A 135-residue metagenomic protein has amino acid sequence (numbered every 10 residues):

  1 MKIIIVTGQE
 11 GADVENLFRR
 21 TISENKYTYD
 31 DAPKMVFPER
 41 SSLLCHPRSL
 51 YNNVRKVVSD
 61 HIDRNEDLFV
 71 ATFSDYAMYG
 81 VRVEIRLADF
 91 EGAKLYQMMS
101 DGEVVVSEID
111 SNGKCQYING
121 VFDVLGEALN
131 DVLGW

Functional and structural regions predicted by a protein language model:
M1-A32, N53-D67, Y76-W135: RecA-like P-loop NTPase motor core
A32-R40: A short mid-domain helix/strand-loop element embedded in enzyme catalytic domains that forms or borders the active-site
E39-S42, D60: Short, histidine-centered active-site or binding-site loop motifs used for metal coordination, general acid-base
S42-N52: Conserved ATPase-coupling elements of RecA-like P-loop NTPase cores
A71: Conserved D-loop beta-strand region of ABC ATPase nucleotide-binding domains
